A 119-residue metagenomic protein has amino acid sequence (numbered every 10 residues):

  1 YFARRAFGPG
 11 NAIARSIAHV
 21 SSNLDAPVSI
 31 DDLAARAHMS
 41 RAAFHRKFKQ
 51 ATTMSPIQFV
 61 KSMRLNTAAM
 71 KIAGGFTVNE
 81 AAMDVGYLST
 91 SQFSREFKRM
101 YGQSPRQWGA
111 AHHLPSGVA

Functional and structural regions predicted by a protein language model:
F2-A3, P9, H19-S21, P27-M63 (+1 more regions): Basic/polar phosphate-binding segments, predominantly the helix-turn-helix DNA-binding elements of transcriptional
V20-N23, K71-G75: Short helix-to-turn junction characteristic of helix-turn-helix DNA-binding domains, especially the helix
M39, G75-F76: A short, glycine-centered helix-capping/turn motif at helix boundaries that positions DNA-contacting or catalytic
V60-A69, Q107-A119: Short, basic, alpha-helical segments at the C-terminal edge of helix-turn-helix-like DNA-binding modules
